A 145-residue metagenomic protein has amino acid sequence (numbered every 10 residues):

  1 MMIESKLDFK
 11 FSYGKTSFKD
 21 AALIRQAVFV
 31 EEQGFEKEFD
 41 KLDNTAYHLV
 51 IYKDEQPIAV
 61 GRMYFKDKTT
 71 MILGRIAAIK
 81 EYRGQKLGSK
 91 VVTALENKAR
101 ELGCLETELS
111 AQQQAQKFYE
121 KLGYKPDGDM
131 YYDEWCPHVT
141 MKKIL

Functional and structural regions predicted by a protein language model:
S5-A21: A short beta-loop-alpha structural element at the N-terminal edge of CoA-dependent acyl/N-acetyltransferase catalytic
L23-E36: Helix-loop element at the rim of GNAT/NAT acetyltransferase active sites that forms part of the acceptor-substrate
F39-D43: Short loop/turn motifs at secondary-structure junctions and domain boundaries
V50, Q56-F65, T69-A77: Conserved beta-strand in the GNAT
F65-G74, R83, G103, D133-H138: A conserved beta-turn-beta hairpin within the catalytic core of GNAT-like acetyltransferases that forms part
A78, G84-N97: Conserved acetyl-CoA-binding loop-helix of GNAT-fold acetyltransferases
V92, K98-Q112: Conserved GNAT acetyl-CoA-binding A-motif
E108-S110, E120, K125-T140: Conserved catalytic-core motifs of GNAT/GCN5-like acyltransferases
